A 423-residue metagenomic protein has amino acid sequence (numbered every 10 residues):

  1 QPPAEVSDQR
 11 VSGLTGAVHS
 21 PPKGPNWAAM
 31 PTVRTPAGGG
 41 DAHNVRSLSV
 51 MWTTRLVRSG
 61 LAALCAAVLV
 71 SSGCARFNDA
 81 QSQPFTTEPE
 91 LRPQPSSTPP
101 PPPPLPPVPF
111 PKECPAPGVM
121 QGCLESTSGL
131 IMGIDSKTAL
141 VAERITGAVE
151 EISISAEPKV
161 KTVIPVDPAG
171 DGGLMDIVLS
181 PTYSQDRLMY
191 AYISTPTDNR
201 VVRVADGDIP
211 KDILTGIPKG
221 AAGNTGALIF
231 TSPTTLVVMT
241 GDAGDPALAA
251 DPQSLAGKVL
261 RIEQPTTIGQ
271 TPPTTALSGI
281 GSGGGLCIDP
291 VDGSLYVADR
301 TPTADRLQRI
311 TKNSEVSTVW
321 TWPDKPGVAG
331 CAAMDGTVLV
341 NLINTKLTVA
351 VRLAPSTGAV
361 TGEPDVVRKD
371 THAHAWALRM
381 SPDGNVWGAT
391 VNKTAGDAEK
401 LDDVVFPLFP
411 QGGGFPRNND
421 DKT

Functional and structural regions predicted by a protein language model:
Q1-V6, S314: Short intrinsically disordered, low-complexity coil segments enriched in acidic
A4, L14, V18-P21: Short, low-complexity, intrinsically disordered N-terminal modules that encode targeting/processing signals
R46-L48, W52-T423: Sequence/structural signature of beta-propeller domains
